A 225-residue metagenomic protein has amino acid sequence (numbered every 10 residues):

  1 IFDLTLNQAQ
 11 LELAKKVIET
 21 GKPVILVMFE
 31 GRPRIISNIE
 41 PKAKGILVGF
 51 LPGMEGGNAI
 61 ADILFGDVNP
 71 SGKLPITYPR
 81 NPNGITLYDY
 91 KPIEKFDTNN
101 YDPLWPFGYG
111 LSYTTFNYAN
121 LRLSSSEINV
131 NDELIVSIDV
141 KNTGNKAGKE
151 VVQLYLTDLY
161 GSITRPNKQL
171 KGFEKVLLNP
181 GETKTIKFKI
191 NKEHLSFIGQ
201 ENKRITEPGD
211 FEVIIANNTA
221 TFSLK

Functional and structural regions predicted by a protein language model:
I1-P41: Hydrophobic helix-and-loop "lid/oligomerization" segment in the mid-to-C-terminal part of catalytic domains
D3-L11, F50-G57, R204: Solvent-exposed, acidic/flexible segments
F29-K149, Y155-T157, K175, P180 (+2 more regions): Secreted, periplasmic, or luminal enzymes acting at the cell surface/secretory milieu
E133-I135, T183-K187, T219: Intrinsic-disorder/low-complexity, polar/charged segments enriched in Ser/Thr/Lys/Arg/Asp/Glu/Gln
A147-L154, P166, G199-Q200: Short, hydrophobic/aromatic beta-strand segments
T157-S162, N218: Change "in extracellular beta-sheet-rich domains … of secreted and cell-surface proteins" to "in beta-sheet-rich domains
S162-I198: Intrinsically disordered, low-complexity Pro/Gly/Ser/Thr-rich segments with frequent PxxP/GP/PP motifs and embedded
N191-K225: Terminal connector regions
